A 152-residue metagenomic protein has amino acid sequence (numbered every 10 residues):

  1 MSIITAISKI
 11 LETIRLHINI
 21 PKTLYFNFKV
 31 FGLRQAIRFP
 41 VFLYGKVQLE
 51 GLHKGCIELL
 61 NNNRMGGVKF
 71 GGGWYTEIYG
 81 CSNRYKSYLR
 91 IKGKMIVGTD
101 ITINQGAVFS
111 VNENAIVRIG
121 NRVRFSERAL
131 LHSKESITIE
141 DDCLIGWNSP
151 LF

Functional and structural regions predicted by a protein language model:
M1-F152: Domain-scale signature associated with acetyltransferase and cell-envelope carbohydrate enzymes
